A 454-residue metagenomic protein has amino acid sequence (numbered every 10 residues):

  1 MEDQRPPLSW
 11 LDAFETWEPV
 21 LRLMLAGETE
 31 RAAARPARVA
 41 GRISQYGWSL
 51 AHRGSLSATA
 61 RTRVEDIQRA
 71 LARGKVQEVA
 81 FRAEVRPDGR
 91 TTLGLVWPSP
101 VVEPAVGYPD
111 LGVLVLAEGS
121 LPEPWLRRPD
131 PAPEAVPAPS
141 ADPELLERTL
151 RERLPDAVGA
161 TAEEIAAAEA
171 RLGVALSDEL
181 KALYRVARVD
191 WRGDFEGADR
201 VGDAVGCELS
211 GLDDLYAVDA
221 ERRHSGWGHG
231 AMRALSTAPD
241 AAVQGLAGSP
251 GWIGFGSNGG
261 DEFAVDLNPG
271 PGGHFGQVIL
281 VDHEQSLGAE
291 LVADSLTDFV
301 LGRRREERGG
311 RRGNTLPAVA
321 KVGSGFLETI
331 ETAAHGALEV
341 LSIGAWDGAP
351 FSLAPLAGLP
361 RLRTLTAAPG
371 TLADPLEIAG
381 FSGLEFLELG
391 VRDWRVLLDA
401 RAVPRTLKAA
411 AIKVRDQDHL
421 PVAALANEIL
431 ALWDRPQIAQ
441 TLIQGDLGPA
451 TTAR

Functional and structural regions predicted by a protein language model:
E2-R69: An N-terminus-focused feature that recognizes amino-terminal "leader" regions
A51, L126-G259, P369, V391-K408 (+2 more regions): A surface-exposed partner-binding patch
Q77-L114: Hydrophobic, ordered structural segments
I279-G309: Compact, glycine/acidic-enriched structural inserts
R311-P355: N-terminal segments that cap or nucleate solenoid repeat domains
P317-A320, E339-G344, L362-A368, L387-L389 (+1 more regions): Conserved hydrophobic beta-strand positions in leucine-rich repeat
T332, L356, I378, A400-R401: Hydrophobic anchor residues at the C-terminal helix/turn of individual leucine-rich repeat
G336, A357-P360, G370, A379-S382 (+1 more regions): Inter-repeat linker/turn residues at the boundaries of leucine-rich repeats
